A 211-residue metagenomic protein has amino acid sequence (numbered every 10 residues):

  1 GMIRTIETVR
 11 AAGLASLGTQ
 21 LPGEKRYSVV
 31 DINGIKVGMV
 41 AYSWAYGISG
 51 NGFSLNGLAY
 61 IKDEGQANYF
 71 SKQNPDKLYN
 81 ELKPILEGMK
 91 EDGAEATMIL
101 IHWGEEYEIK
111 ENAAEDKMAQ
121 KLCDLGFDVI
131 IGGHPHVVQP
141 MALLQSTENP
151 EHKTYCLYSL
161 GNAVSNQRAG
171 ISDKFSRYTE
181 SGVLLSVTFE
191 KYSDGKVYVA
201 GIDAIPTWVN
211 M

Functional and structural regions predicted by a protein language model:
G1-M211: Acidic, metal/ion-coordinating pockets
